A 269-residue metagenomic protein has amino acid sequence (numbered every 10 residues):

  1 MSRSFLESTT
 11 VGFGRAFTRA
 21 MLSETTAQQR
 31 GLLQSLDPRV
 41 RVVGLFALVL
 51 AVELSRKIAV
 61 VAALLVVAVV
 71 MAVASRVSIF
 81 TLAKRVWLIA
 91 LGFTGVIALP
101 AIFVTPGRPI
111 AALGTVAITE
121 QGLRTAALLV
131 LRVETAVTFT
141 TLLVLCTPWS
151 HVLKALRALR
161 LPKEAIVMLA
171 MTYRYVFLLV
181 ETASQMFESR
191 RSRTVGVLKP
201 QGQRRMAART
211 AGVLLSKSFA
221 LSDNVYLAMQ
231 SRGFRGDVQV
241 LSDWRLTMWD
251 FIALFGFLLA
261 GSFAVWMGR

Functional and structural regions predicted by a protein language model:
M1-I58, L64-V69, L179-R269: Transmembrane alpha-helix interface motif
R30, E53, V77-L82, L113 (+3 more regions): Membrane-helix interfacial "entry" motifs
R56, S75-R76, V104-T105, G268-R269: Short helix-capping/hinge motifs at transmembrane helix termini and TM-loop junctions
I58, S78-I79, L161-E164: Membrane-helix interface segments
V67-V77, L91-V96: Alpha-helical transmembrane segments and their membrane-interface exit regions
A72-S78, C146-P148, W266-M267: Structural signal for the C-terminal ends of transmembrane alpha-helices and the immediately following loop
F80, R174, L227: Short alpha-helical basic/polar micro-motif
A83-Q201: Juxtamembrane/interface alpha-helical elements of multi-pass membrane proteins
